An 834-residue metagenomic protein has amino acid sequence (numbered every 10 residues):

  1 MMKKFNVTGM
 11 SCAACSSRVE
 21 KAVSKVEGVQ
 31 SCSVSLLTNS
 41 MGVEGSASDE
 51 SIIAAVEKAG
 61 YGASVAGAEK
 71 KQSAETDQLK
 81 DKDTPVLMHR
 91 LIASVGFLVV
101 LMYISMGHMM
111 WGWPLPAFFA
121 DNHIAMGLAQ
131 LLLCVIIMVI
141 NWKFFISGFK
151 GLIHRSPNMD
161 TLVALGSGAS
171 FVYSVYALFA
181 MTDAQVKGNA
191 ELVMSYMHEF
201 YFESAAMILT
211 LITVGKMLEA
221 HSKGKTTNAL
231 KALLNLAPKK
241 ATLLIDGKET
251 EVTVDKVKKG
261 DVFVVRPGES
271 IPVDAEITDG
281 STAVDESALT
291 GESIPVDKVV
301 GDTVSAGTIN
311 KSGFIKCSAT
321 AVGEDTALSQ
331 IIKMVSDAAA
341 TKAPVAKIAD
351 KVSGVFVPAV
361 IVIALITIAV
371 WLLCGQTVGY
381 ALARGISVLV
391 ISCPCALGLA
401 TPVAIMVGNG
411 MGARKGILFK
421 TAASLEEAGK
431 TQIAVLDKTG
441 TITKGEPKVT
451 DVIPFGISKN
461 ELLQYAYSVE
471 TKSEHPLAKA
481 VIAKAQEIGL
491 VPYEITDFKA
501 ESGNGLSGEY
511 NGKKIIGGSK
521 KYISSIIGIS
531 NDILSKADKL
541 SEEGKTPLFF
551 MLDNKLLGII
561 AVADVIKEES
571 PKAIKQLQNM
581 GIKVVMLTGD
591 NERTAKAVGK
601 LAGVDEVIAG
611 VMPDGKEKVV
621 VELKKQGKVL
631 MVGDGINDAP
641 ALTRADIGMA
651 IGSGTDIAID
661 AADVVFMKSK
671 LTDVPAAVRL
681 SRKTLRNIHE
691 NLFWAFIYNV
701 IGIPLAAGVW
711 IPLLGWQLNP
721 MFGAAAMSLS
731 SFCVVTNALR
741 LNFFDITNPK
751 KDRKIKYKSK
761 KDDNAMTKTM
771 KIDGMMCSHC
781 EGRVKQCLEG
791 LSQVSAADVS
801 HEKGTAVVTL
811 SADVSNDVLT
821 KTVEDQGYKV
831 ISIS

Functional and structural regions predicted by a protein language model:
M1-A125, K150, A232, K248-E251 (+3 more regions): Flexible metal-binding regulatory segments at protein termini and peripheral loops
S17, Q30, T341, T431 (+3 more regions): Conserved ATP-binding TGD loop and adjacent catalytic N/P-domain core of P-type ATPases
V26-E50, E199-F200, K231-D325, A422-A466 (+2 more regions): Conserved cytosolic catalytic loops of P-type ATPases
V86-K240, K351, V452, G715-P720 (+2 more regions): Transmembrane helix-loop-helix hairpins at the membrane interface
M110-I124, I153, V172, M411 (+8 more regions): Membrane-embedded alpha-helical bundles of multi-pass transporters
M181-A184, A190-L192, A206-P267, K298 (+5 more regions): Juxtamembrane coupling segments of multi-pass membrane pumps/enzymes
L289, I348, A383, A396-V469 (+4 more regions): Conserved catalytic phosphorylation-site environment of P-type ATPases
V449, I453-M580, E592, V604-V620: P-type ATPase nucleotide-binding
